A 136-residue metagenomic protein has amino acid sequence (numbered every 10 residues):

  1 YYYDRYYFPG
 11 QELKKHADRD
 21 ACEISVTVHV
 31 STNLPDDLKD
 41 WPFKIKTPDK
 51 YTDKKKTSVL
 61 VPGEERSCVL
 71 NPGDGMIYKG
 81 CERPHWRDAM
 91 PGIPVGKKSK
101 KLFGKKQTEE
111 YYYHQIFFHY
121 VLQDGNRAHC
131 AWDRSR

Functional and structural regions predicted by a protein language model:
Y1-Y3: A short coil-to-beta-strand element that immediately follows conserved catalytic motifs
F8-E82, E110-I116, Q123-R134: Catalytic core of non-heme Fe(II) oxygenases with the double-stranded beta-helix
L13-H16, P84-Q107: Short beta-strand His + acidic residue motifs that chelate non-heme Fe in jelly-roll/DSBH and cupin folds
R87, F118-Y120: Short beta-strand element of the conserved SAM-dependent methyltransferase core
